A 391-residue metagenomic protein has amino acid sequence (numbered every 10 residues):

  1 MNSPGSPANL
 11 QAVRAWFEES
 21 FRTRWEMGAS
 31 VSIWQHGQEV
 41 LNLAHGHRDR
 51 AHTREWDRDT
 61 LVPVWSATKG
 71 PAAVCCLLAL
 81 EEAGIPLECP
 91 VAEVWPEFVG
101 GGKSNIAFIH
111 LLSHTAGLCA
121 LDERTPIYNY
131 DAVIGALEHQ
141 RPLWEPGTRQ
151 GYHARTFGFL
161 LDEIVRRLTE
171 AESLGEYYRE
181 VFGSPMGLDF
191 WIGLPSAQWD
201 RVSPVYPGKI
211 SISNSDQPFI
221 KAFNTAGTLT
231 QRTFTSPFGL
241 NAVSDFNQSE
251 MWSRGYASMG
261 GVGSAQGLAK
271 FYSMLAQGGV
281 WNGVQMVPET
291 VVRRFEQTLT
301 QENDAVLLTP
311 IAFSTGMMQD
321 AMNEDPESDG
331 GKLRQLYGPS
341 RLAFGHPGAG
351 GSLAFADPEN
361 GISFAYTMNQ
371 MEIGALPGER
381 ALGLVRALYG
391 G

Functional and structural regions predicted by a protein language model:
S3-V64, I85-P86, G135, H139: Short, conserved catalytic-motif segment at the N-terminal edge
R14-E18, G37, T60-E88, L160-V165 (+2 more regions): Active-site SXXK
L43, T125-P146, E172-D189, N241-S244: Short, charged, amphipathic alpha-helices and their helix-cap/turn boundaries
D57-D59, Q140-G147, G158-D162, Q248-A257: Flexible glycine/proline-enriched surface loops and loop-helix/loop-strand junctions
R58, P63-A67, E81-C119, E123 (+3 more regions): Active-site helix/loop module of the DD-peptidase/beta-lactamase fold, centered on the serine-lysine SxxK catalytic
S113-H114, F157-I164, G255, M259-W281 (+1 more regions): Active-site-proximal alpha-helical segments within enzyme catalytic domains
Y206-A265, R293, Q297-E359: Active-site Gly/Thr loop motif
G345-G391: Structured C-terminal helix/loop/strand segments within mature extracytoplasmic catalytic/sensor domains
